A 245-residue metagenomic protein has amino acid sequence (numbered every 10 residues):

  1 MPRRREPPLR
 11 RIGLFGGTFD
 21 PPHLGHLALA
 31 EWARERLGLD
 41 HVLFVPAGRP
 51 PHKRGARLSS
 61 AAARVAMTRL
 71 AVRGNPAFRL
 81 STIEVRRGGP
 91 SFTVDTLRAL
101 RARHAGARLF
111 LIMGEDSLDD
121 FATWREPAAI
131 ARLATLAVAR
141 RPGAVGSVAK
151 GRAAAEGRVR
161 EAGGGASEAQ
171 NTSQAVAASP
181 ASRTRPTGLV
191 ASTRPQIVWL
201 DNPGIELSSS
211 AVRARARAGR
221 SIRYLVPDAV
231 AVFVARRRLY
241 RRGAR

Functional and structural regions predicted by a protein language model:
M1-R245: Nucleotidyltransferase catalytic core that binds NTPs
